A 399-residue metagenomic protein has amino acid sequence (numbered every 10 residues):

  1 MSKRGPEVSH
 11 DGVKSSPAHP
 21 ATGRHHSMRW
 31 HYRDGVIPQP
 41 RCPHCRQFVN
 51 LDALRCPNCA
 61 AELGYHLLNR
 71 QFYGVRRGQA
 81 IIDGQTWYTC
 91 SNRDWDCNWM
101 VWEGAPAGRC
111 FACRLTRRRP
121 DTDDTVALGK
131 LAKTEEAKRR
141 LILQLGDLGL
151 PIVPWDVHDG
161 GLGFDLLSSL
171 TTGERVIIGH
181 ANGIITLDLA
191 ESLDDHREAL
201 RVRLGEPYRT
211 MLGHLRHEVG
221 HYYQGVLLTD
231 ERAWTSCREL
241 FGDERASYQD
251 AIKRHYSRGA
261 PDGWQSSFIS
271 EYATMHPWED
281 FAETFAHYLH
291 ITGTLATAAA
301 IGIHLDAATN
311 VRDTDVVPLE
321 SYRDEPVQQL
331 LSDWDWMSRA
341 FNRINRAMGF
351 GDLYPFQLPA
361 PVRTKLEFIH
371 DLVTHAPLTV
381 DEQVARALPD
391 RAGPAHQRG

Functional and structural regions predicted by a protein language model:
C42-C45, C56-C59, C90, C110-C113: Short cysteine-rich clusters marking metal-coordination/redox-active sites
R46-V49, L63, D94-V101, R117: Cys/His-rich microdomains that often coordinate metals
Q47, A273-G399: Pan-zinc metallopeptidase signature
A60-R70, C113-T122: Short Cys/His-rich micro-motifs in 6-15 aa windows
G129, K133-D194: Auxiliary, metal-adjacent structural segments of Zn-dependent hydrolase domains
D195-L215: Short pre-active-site segment immediately N-terminal to the catalytic Zn-binding motif
R209-T229: Active-site recognition of the HExxH zinc-binding catalytic motif
Q224-E279, F285-L295: Post-HExxH zinc-binding segment in Zn-dependent metallohydrolases
